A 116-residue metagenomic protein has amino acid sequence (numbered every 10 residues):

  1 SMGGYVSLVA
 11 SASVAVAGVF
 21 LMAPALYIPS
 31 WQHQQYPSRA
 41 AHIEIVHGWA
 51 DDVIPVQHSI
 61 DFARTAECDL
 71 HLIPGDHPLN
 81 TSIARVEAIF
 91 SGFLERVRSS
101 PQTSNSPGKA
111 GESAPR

Functional and structural regions predicted by a protein language model:
S1-S7: Gly/Ala-rich beta-loop-alpha elbow adjacent to hydrolase catalytic centers
A15-Y27: A conserved short beta-strand
I28, W49-I54, P78: Acidic catalytic loop of the alpha/beta-hydrolase fold
P29-H42: Conserved serine/cysteine hydrolase catalytic core
R39, E44-H47, D51: Short beta-strand/loop motif that positions the catalytic acidic residue of the alpha/beta-hydrolase fold
P55-A63: Short alpha-helix in the alpha/beta-hydrolase fold that links the catalytic acid
I73-L79: Histidine-bearing beta->alpha loop at or near hydrolase active sites
T81-E95: Post-His helix in hydrolase/transferase enzymes
